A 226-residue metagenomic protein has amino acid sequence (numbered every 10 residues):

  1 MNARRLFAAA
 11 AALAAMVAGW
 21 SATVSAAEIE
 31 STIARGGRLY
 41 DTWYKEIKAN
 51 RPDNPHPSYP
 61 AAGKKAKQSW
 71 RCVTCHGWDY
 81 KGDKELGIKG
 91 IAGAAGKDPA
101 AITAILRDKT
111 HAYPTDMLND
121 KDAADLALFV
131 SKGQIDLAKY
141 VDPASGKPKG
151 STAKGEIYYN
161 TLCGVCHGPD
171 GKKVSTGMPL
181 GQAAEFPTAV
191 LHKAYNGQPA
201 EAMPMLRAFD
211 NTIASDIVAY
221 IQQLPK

Functional and structural regions predicted by a protein language model:
M1-A10: Bacterial N-terminal signal peptides that target proteins for export
A15-V24: C-terminal segment of classical bacterial N-terminal signal peptides
E28-G77, K147-P169: Sequence/structural segment immediately N-terminal to covalent heme-attachment motifs in c-type and related
I29-R35, T110-D142, L206-K226: C-terminal capping alpha-helices of c-type cytochrome domains
Y40, H76, V130-S131, H167 (+2 more regions): Protein kinase-like catalytic domain
T42-A49, I88-A92, A124-G150, G164-A183: His/Cys-centered metal/cofactor-coordination and adjacent catalytic loops
D53-D108, G164-N196: Gly/Gly-Pro-rich "capping" loops immediately C-terminal to redox-active cysteine motifs in periplasmic/lumenal
T103-K121, A189-A208: Short Fe-S-cluster ligation motifs
